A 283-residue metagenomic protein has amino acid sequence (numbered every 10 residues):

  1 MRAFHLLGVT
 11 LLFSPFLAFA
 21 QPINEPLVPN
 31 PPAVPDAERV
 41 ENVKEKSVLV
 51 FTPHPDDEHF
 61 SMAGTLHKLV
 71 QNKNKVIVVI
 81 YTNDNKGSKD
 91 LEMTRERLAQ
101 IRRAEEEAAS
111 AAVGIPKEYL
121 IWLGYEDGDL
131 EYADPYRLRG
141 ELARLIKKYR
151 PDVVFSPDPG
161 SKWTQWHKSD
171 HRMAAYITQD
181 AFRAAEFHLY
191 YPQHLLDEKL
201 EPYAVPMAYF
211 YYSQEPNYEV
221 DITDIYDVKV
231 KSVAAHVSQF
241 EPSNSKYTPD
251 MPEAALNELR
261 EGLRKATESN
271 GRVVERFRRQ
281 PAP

Functional and structural regions predicted by a protein language model:
M1-R2: N-terminal secretory signal peptides that target proteins for export/translocation
H5, A20-F51, Y136-P283: Metal-dependent de-N-acetylase/amidase catalytic core
L7-A18: Bacterial N-terminal signal peptides
G8, H59-S61, M173: Hydrophobic side chains within alpha-helical segments
L11, M62-G64, Y176, P192: A ubiquitous, low-specificity "background" feature that marks scattered single residues across proteins without
Q21-Y149: Active-site rim/loop-helix segments in enzyme catalytic domains that contact anionic ligands
